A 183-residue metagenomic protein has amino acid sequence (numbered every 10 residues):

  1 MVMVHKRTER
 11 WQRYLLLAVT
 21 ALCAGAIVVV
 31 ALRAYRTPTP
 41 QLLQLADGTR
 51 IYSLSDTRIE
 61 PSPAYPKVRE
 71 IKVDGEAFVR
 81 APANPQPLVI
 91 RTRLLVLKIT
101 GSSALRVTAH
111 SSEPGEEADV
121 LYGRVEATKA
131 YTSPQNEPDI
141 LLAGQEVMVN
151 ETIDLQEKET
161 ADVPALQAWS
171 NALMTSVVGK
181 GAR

Functional and structural regions predicted by a protein language model:
M1-V2, Q12-R36: Single-pass transmembrane signal-anchor helices and their membrane-water interface zones
K6: Short His/Asp/Glu-rich catalytic/ion-coordination signatures at enzyme active sites or charged loops
A18, R91-L94, A161-L166: Short intrinsically disordered coil segments
G25-V28, P82, A130, S176: Residue-level recognition of conserved structural "scaffold" positions that shape functional pockets and channels
T39-I153: Short, small/hydrophobic-biased targeting/export segments
G48, V178-R183: Amphipathic, non-transmembrane alpha-helical segments in extracytoplasmic/periplasmic proteins
Q156-K180: Conserved alpha/beta core segments of nucleic-acid transaction machinery
